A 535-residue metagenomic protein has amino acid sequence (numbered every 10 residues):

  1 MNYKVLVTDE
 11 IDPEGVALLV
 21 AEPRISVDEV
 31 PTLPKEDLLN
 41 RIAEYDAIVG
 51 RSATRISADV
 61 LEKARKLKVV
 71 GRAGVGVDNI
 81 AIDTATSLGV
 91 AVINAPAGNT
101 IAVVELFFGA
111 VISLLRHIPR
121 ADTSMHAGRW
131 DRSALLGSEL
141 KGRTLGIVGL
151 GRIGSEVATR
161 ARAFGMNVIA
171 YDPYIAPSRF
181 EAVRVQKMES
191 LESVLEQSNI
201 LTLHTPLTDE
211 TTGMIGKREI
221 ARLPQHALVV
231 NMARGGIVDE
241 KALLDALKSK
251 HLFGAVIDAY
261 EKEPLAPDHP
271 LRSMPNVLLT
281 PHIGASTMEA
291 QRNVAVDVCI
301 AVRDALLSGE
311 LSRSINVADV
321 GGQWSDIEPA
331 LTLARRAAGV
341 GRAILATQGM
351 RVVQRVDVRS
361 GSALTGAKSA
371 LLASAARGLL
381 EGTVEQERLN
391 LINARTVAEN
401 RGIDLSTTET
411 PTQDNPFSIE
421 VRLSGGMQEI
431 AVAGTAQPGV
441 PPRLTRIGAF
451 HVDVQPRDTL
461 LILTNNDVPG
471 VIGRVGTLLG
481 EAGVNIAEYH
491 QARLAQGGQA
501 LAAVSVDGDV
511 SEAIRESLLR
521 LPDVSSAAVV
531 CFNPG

Functional and structural regions predicted by a protein language model:
M1-Y45: N-terminal glycine-/charge-rich "phosphate-binding" loop or analogous flexible N-terminal tail
T8, I147-V148: Conserved N-terminal Rossmann-fold NAD(P)-binding element of oxidoreductases
D28, P34, D46-D122, G137 (+1 more regions): Phosphate/diphosphate ligand-binding glycine-rich loop within oxidoreductases
T54-L61, P173-P270: Rossmann-like adenosine-cofactor binding region
L88, P96-T144, R152, E156-F164 (+2 more regions): Phosphate-binding beta-alpha-beta segment of Rossmann-like dinucleotide-binding domains, i.e., the NAD(P)
L88, V92-I93, E189, H226-A346 (+1 more regions): Rossmann-like dinucleotide-binding domain for NAD(H)/NADP(H)
S286, A290-G535: NAD(P)-dependent dehydrogenase/reductase Rossmann-like domain
